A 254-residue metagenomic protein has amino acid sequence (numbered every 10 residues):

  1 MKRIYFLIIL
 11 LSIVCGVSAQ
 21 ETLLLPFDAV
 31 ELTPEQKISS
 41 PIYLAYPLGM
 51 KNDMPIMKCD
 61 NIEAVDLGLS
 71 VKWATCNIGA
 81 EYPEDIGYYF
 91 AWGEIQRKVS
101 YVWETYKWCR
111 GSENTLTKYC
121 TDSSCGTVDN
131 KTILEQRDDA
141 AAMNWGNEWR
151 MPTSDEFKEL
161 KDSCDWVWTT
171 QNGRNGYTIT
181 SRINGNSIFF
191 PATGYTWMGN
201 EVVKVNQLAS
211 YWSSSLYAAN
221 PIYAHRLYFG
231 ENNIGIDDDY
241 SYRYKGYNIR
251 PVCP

Functional and structural regions predicted by a protein language model:
M1-I4, Q20: Positively charged n-region of N-terminal signal peptides that target proteins for export
I4-I13: Sec-dependent N-terminal signal peptides
Y5-F6, L24, P83: Generic early N-terminus positional signal peaking at residue ~5-7
L11, V17, I38-S39, G111 (+1 more regions): Intrinsically disordered, low-complexity segments enriched in Ser/Pro/Gly/Ala and basic residues
S12-G16, A29, E201: Detector for intrinsically disordered, low-structure N-terminal pre-sequences
S18-D60: Sec-dependent signal peptide cleavage junction
Y46-P254: Conserved positions within compact, well-structured domain cores
